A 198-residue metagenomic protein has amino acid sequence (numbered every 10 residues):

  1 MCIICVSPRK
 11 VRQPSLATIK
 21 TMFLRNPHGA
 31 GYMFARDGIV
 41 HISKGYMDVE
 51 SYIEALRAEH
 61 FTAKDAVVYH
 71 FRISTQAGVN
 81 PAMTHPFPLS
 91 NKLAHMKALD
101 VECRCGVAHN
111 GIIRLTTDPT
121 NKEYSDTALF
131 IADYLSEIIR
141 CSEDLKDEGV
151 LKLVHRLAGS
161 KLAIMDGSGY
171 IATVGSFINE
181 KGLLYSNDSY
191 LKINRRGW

Functional and structural regions predicted by a protein language model:
M1-R57, V67, A158, S176-W198: Extreme N-terminus nucleophile/cap motif
P14, I42, A77-V79, K97 (+2 more regions): Short helix/loop capping segments that flank catalytic or ligand/cofactor-binding pockets
F34-I39, N91, M165-Y170: Short acidic-glycine loop/turn motifs at beta-strand connectors
D65, H70-F71, T75: Regulatory input/activation interfaces that engage signals or partners
H70, H85-P86, H109: Histidine-centered active-site/metal-ligand motif
A77-R104: Acidic loop->beta-strand submotif enriched in PP2C/PPM serine/threonine phosphatases
C103-D118: Conserved beta-strand-loop-short alpha-helix elements that form and flank the Mn2+/Mg2+-coordinating active site
R114-I178: Short histidine
